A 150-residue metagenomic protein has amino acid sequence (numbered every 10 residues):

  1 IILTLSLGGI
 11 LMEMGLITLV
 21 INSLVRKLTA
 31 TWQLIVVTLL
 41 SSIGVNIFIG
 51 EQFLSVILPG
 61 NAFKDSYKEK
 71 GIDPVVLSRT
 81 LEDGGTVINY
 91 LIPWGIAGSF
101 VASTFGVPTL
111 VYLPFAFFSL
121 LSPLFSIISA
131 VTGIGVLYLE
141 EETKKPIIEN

Functional and structural regions predicted by a protein language model:
I1-D65: Membrane-embedded alpha-helical segments and adjacent helix-loop junctions characteristic of multi-pass solute
I2-G8, L54-D65, P93-G106, E141-N150: Alpha-helical membrane-embedding segments and immediately adjacent membrane-interface amphipathic helices
L11-M14, G44-F48, L91, A102 (+1 more regions): Structural signature of transmembrane alpha-helix termini at the membrane-water interface
E13-L16, T29-T31, D65-L77, S103-L110 (+1 more regions): Juxtamembrane helix-boundary/capping and inter-helix hinge elements in multi-pass membrane proteins
Q33-N46, K70-L91, A97, P114-L121: Alpha-helical transmembrane segments of multi-pass membrane proteins
L39-S42, S55-L58, V76, G95-V101 (+1 more regions): Juxtamembrane/interface motifs at transmembrane-helix termini
V45-D83, P108, K145-I148: Hydrophobic transmembrane alpha-helices that form the pore/transport pathway of multi-pass ion and small-solute
G98-S103, V107-N150: Juxtamembrane and boundary regions of transmembrane helices in multi-pass small-molecule transporters and channels
